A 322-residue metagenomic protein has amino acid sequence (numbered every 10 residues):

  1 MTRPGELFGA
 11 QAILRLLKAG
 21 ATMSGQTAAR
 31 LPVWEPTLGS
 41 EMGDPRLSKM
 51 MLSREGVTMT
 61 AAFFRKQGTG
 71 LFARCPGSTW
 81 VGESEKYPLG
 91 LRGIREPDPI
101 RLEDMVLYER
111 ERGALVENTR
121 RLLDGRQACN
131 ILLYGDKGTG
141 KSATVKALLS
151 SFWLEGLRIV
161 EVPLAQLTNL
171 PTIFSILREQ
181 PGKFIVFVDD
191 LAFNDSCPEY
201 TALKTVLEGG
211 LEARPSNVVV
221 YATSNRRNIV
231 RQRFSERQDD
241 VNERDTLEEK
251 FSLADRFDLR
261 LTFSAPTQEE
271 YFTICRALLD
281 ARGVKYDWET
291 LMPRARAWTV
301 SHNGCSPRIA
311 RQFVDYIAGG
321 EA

Functional and structural regions predicted by a protein language model:
M1-R110: AAA+ P-loop ATPase mechanoenzymes
S40, S264-A322: C-terminal alpha-helical "lid" subdomain
I94-L132: Pre-Walker A (pre-P-loop) alpha-helix and adjacent loop at the N terminus of AAA/AAA+ ATPase modules, a conserved
R126-V145: Walker A/P-loop nucleotide-binding motif
S151-F184, A192-S196: AAA+/P-loop NTPase substrate/partner-engagement loops
V160, D240-F251, D258-F272: Conserved AAA+ ATPase "SRH/arginine-finger" region at the nucleotide-binding site
A165-T168, L191-N194, V220, S224-V230 (+1 more regions): Conserved nucleotide-binding/hydrolysis micro-motifs of P-loop NTPases
R178-E179, D195-Q238: Conserved catalytic/switch belt of AAA+ P-loop NTPases
